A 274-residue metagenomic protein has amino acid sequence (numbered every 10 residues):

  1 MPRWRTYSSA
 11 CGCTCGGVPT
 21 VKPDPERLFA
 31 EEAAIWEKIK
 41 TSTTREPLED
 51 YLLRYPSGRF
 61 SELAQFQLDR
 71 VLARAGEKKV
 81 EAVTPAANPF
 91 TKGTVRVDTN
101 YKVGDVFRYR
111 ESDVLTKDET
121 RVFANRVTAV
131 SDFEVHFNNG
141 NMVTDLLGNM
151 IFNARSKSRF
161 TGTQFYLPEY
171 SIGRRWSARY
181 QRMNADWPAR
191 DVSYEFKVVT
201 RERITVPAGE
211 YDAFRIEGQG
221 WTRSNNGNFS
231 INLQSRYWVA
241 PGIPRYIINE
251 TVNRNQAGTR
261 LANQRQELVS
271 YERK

Functional and structural regions predicted by a protein language model:
M1-I35, E46, R54-R59, L63 (+1 more regions): Cysteine endopeptidase catalytic domains of the caspase/legumain-like
V21, E77-A87: Acidic, proline-/serine-/threonine-rich low-complexity intrinsically disordered repeat tracts
T41-R45: Helix-turn-helix repeat elements of alpha-solenoid scaffolds
L68-V71, A75: TPR/TPR-like alpha-solenoid repeats
V83-K157, Q181-K274: Acidic, serine/threonine-rich low-complexity disordered tracts
